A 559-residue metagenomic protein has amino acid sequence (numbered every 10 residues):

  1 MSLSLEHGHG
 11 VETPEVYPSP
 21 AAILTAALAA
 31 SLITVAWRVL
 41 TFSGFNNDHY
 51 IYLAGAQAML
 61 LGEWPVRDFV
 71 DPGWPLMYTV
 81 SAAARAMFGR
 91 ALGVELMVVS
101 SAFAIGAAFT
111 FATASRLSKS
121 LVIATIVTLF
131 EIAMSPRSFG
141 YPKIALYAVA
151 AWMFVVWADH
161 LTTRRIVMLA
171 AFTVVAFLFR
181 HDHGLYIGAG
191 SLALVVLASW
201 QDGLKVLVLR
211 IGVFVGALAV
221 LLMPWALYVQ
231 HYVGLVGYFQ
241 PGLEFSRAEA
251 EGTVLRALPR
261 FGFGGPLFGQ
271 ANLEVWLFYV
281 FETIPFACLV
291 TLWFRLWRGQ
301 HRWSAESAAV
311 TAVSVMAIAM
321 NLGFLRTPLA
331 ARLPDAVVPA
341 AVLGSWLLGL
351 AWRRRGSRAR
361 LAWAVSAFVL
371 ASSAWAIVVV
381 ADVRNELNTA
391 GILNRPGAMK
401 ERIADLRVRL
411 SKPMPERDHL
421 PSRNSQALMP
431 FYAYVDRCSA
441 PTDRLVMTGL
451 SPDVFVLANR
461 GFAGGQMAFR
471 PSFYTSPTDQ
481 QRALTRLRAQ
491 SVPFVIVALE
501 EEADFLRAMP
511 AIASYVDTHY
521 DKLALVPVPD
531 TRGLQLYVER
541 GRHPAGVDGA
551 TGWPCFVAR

Functional and structural regions predicted by a protein language model:
I23-L32, L204-Q230, R360-A374: Hydrophobic alpha-helical membrane-interfacial segments at the cytosolic entry of transmembrane helices
T41-G55, V66-S81, R90, V233 (+1 more regions): Extracytoplasmic catalytic/substrate-binding loops of multi-pass membrane glycan-assembly enzymes
G73, D182-L185, V229-Y232, S366-F556: Extracytoplasmic
M97-S118, V149, M153: Transmembrane-helix motifs of polytopic, lipid-linked glycan transferases
T110-A133, L161-M168: Transmembrane-helix signature of polytopic, membrane-embedded enzymes that assemble or transfer cell-envelope glycans
E131-A133, I166-H181, I187-L192, A219-V220 (+1 more regions): Membrane-interface alpha helices of multi-pass inner-membrane proteins
A150-M168, Q201-D202, Y279-S307, W346-G349: Membrane-interface transmembrane helices that cradle and orient dolichyl/undecaprenyl
L185, A319, L325-F368, R384-T389: Hydrophobic/aromatic-rich transmembrane helices and adjacent perimembrane loops
